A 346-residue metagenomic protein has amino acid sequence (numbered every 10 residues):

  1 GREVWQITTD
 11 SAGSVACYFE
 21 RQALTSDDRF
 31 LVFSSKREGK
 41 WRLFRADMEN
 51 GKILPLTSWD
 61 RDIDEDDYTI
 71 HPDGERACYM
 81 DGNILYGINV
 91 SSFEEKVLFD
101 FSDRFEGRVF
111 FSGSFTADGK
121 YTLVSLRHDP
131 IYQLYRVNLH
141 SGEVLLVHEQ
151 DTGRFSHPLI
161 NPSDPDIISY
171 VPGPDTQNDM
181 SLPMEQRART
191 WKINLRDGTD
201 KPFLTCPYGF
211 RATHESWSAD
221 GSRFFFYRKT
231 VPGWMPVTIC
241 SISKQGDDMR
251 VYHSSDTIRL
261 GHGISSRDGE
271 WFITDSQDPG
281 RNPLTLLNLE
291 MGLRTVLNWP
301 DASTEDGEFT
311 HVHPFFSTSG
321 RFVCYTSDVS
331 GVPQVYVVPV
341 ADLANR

Functional and structural regions predicted by a protein language model:
G1-W5, Q133: Blade/loop signatures of beta-propeller domains
R21-F30, D67-R76, M80, S112-Y121 (+4 more regions): Blade-terminus and WD-like Trp-Asp/Gly-His loop motifs, strongest in beta-propeller folds
G39-F44, N83-I88, P130-Y135, Q177-W191 (+3 more regions): Structural motif
D47-G51, N89-F93, N138-G142, N194-G198 (+3 more regions): Short loop/turn segments that connect beta-strands within beta-propeller blades
P55-Q133, G142-F155: Asp-box/WD-like beta-propeller blade repeats and closely related beta-sheet repeat scaffolds
R211, R250-G263, M291-F316: Conserved blade-ending motifs and adjacent loop-strand segments that build the rim/top face of beta-propeller domains
Y227-C240, V251-L293: Loop/turn-rich, solvent-exposed surfaces of beta-rich toroidal or solenoidal domains
F309-R346: Blade-level signature of beta-propeller repeat domains, shared across WD40, Kelch, NHL, RCC1 and BNR/Asp-box propellers
